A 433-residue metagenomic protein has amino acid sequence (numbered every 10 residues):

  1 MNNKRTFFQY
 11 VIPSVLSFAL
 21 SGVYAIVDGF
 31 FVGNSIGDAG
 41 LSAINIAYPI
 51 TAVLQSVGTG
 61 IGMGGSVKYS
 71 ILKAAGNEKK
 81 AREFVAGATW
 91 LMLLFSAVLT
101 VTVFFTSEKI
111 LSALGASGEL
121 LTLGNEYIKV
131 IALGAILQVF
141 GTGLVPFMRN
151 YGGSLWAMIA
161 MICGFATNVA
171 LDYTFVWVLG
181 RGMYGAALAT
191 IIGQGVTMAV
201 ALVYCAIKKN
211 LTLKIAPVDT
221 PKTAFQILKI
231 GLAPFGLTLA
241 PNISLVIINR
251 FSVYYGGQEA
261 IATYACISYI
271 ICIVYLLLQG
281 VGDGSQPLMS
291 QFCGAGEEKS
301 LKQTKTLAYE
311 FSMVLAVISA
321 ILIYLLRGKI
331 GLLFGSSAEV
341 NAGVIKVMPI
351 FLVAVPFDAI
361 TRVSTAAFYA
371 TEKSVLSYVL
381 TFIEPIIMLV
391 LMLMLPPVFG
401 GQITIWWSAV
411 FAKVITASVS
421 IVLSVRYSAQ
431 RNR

Functional and structural regions predicted by a protein language model:
M1-S14, Y69-I136, V178-L232, M289-A354 (+1 more regions): Short alpha-helical transmembrane segments in multi-pass integral membrane proteins
N2-I36, P49-G64, K68, L93-T100 (+5 more regions): N-terminal transmembrane alpha-helices
Q9-D28, V130, G141, G164 (+4 more regions): Transmembrane helical elements of multi-pass membrane transporters/channels
S14, F18, F30, N34 (+15 more regions): Transmembrane alpha-helix boundary and packing residues in multipass membrane permease domains and related
V23-S42, L111-G118, T174-R181, N242-Y269 (+5 more regions): Helix-terminus/linker motif at the lipid-water interface of multi-pass membrane proteins
I26-F30, V101, G143-F147, V169-T174 (+8 more regions): Alpha-helical transmembrane segments of multipass membrane proteins
L41-V101, Q138-A157, T263-L325, D358-E372 (+1 more regions): Small-residue-rich hydrophobic transmembrane alpha-helices
G62, I131-R149, A157-N168, A186-A201 (+4 more regions): Short runs within selected transmembrane alpha-helices of multi-pass transporters and secretion channels
